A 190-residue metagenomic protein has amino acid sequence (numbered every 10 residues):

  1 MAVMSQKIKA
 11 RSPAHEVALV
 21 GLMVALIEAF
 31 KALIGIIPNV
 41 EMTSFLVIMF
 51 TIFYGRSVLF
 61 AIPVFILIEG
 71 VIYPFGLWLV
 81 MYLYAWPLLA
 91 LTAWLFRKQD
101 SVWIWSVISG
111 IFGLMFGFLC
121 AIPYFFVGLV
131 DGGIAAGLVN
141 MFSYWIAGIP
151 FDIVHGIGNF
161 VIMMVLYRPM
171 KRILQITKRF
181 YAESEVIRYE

Functional and structural regions predicted by a protein language model:
M1-M49, F53, F60-A61: Hydrophobic transmembrane alpha-helices
Q6-A14, L95-W105: Membrane-interface helix-boundary motifs at transmembrane edges
A18, L22, L26, F60 (+4 more regions): Alpha-helical membrane-protein architecture signal
E28-E41, V64-Q99: Interfacial aromatic-anchored transmembrane helix boundaries in multi-pass membrane proteins
V47-Y54, P87-L95, G113-L114: Alpha-helical transmembrane segments and their membrane-interface exit regions
T51-I62, K98-I104: Membrane-helix interface "capping/anchor" motifs
L59-G70, I104-L114: Central hydrophobic cores of alpha-helical transmembrane segments in multi-pass integral membrane proteins
L79-V80, S101-E190: Membrane-embedded alpha-helical hairpins and interfacial helices in multi-pass inner-membrane proteins
